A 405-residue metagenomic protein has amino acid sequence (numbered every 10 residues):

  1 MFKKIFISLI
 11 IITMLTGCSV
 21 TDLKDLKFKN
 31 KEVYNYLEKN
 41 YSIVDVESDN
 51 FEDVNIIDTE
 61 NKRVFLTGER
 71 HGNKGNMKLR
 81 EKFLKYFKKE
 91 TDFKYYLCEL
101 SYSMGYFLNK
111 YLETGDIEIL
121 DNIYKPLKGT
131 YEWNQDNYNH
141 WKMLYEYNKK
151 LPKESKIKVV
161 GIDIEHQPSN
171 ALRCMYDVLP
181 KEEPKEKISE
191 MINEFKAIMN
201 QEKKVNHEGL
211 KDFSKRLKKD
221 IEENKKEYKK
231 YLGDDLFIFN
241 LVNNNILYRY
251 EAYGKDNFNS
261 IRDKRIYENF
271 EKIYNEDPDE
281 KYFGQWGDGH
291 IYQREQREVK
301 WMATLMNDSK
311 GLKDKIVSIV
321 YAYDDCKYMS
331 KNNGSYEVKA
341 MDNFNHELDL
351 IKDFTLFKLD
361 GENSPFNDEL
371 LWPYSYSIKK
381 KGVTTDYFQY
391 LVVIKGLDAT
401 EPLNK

Functional and structural regions predicted by a protein language model:
F2-S8: Sec-dependent signal peptide recognition, specifically the positively charged N-region followed immediately by
I10-C18: Hydrophobic core
S19-V64, E118-I119: N- or domain-start disorder-to-order transition segments that initiate the globular core
L26-K39, I43, S260, Y274 (+1 more regions): C-terminal regions of proteins
N50-C98, Y102-N109: An N-terminal structural lobe/cap that precedes and organizes the functional/catalytic core across diverse proteins
F65-L66, K94-E99, K158-G161, K281-Q285 (+1 more regions): Structural recognition of the beta-strand scaffold that forms the well-ordered cores of secreted hydrolase catalytic
K74-K78, M104-L108, P168-L172, I291-E295 (+2 more regions): Extracytoplasmic/secreted cell-surface and envelope-processing proteins
K110-I273, W286: A substrate-binding/cap region within the structured catalytic cores of diverse enzymes
